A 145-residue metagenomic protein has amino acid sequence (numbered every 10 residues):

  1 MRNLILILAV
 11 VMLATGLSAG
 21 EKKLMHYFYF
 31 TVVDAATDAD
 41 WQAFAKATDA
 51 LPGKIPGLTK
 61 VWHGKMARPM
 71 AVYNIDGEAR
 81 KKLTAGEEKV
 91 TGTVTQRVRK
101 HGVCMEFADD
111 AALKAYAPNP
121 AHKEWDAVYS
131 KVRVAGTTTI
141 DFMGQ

Functional and structural regions predicted by a protein language model:
L4-L13: Sec-dependent N-terminal signal peptides
L8, K65, P120: Residues that line or immediately flank small-molecule/substrate-binding pockets and catalytic motifs
A9-V10, K89, K131: Detector for intrinsically disordered, low-structure N-terminal pre-sequences
G16-H101, A108-K114, I140-Q145: Short S/T/G/P-rich N-terminal loop/turn motif that feeds into the first structured element of a domain
K114-P118, A127-V134: Short, exposed beta-strand-loop hairpins at the edges of beta-sheets in extracellular/periplasmic proteins
S130, T138-D141: C-terminal end-helix/capping segment
